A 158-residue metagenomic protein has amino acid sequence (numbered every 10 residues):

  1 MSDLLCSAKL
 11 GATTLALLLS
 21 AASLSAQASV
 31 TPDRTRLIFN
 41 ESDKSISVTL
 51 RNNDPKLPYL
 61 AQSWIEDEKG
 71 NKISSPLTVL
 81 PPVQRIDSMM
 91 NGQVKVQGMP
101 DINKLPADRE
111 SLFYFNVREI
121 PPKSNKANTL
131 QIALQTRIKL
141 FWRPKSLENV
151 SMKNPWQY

Functional and structural regions predicted by a protein language model:
M1-T14: Bacterial N-terminal signal peptides that target proteins for export
S20-S25: N-terminal signal peptide c-region/cleavage motif recognized by signal peptidases
Q27-R51, N149-Y158: Beta-sheet-dominated interaction scaffolds and their linkers
D43-S45, P58, N91, E110-L112 (+1 more regions): Extracytoplasmic
I46-N52, V96, F113-R118: Buried hydrophobic-core signal for structured, non-transmembrane domains
P55-N71: Short acidic, flexible loop segments centered on an aromatic residue
N71-N103: Intrinsically disordered, low-complexity Pro/Gly/Ser/Thr-rich segments with frequent PxxP/GP/PP motifs and embedded
D101-L147, S151: Terminal connector regions
